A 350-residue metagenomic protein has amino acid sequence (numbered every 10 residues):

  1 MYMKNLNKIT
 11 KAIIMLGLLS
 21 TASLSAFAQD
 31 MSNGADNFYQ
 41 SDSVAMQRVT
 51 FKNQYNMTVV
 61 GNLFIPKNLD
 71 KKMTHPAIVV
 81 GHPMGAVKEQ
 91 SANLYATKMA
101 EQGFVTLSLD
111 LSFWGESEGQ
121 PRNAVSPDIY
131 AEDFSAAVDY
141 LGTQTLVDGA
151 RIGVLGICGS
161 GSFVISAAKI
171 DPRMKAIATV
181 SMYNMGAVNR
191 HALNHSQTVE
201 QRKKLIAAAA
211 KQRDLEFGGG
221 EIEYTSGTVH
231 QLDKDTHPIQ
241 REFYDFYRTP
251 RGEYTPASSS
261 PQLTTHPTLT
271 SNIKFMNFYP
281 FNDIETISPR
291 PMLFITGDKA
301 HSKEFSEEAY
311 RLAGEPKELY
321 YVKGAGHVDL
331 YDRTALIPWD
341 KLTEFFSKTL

Functional and structural regions predicted by a protein language model:
D30-M73: N-terminal cap/lid segment of alpha/beta-hydrolase-fold proteins
M73-P83: Short beta-strand element of the alpha/beta-hydrolase
G85-T97, L111: The serine-hydrolase catalytic nucleophile loop
K98-E118: Conserved alpha/beta-hydrolase
A124-T145: Alpha/beta-hydrolase active-site loop
I165-T249: Alpha/beta-hydrolase-fold enzymes
F294-T296: Short beta-strand/loop motif that positions the catalytic acidic residue of the alpha/beta-hydrolase fold
A325-L336: Catalytic histidine-centered segment of alpha/beta-hydrolase-like enzymes
